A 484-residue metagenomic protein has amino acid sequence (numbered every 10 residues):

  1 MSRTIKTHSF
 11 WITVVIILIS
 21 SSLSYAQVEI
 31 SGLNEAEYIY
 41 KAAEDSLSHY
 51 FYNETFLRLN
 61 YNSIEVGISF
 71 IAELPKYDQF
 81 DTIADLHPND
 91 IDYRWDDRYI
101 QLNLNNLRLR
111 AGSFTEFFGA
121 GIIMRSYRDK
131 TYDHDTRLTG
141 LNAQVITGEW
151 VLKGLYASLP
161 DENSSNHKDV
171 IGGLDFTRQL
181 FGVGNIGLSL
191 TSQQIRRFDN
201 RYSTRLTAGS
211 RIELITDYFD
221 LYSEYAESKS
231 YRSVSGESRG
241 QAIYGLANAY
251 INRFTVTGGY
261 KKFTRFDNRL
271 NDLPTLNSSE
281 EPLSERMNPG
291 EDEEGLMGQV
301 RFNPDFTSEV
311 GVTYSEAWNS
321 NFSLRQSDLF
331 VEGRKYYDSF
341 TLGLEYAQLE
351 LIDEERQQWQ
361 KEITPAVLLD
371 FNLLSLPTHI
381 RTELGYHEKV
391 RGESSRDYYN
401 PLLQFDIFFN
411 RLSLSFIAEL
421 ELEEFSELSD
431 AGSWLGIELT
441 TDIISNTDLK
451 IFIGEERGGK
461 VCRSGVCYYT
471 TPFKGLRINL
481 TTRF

Functional and structural regions predicted by a protein language model:
S2-I12: Bacterial N-terminal signal peptides that target proteins for export
W11-S21: Bacterial N-terminal signal peptides
Y25-E116, I122-Y127, T136-Y156, H167-G184 (+12 more regions): Beta-barrel outer-membrane channel/assembly domains of diderm bacteria
E35, S48-Y52, R201-R205, I215-F484: Exposed, low-structure sequence patches enriched in small/polar residues
E73, H87-N89, N163-S165, A226-S238: Outer-membrane beta-barrel proteins
Y132-D133: Positively charged, low-complexity intrinsically disordered segments
